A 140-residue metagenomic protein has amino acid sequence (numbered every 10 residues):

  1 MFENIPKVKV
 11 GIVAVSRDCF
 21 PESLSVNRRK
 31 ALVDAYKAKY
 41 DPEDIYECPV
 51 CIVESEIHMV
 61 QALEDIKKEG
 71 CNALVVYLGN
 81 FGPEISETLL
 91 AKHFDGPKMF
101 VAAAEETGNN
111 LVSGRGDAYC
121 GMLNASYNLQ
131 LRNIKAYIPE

Functional and structural regions predicted by a protein language model:
M1-E140: Metallocofactor- and cofactor-centric catalytic cores in central/energy metabolism, strongly enriched
